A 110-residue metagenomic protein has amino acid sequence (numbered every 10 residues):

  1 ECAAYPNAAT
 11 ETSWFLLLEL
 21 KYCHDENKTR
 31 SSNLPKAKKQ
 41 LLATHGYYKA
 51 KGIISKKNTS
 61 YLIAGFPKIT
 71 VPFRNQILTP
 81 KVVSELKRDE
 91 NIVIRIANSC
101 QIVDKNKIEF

Functional and structural regions predicted by a protein language model:
C2-A4, W14-D25: Conserved catalytic cores of phosphodiester-cleaving nucleases, focusing on short active-site segments
A4-P6, K87: Residue-level signal for short segments within beta-strands and strand-turn junctions of well-structured beta-sheet
T10: Phosphate/adenylate-binding glycine loop and adjacent helical scaffold
N27-L34, P72-R74: Short, flexible/disordered intra-domain loops and linkers
R30-P67: Catalytic cores of nucleic-acid endonucleases
T59-F110: Domain-level recognition of nuclease-like catalytic cores that cleave nucleotide substrates
